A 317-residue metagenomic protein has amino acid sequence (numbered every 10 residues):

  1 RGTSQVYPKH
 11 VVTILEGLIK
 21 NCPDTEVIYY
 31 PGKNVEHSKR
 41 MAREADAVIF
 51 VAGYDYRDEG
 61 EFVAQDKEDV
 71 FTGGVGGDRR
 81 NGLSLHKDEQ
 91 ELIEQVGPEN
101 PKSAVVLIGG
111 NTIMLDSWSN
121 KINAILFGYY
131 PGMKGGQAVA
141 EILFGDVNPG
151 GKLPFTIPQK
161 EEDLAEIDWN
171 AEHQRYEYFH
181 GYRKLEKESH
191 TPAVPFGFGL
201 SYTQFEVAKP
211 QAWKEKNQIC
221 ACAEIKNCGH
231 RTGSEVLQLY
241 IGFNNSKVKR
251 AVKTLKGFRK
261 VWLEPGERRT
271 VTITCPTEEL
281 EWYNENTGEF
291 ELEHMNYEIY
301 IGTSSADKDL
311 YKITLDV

Functional and structural regions predicted by a protein language model:
R1-V317: C-terminal non-catalytic regions of proteins with extracellular/luminal or membrane-system context
